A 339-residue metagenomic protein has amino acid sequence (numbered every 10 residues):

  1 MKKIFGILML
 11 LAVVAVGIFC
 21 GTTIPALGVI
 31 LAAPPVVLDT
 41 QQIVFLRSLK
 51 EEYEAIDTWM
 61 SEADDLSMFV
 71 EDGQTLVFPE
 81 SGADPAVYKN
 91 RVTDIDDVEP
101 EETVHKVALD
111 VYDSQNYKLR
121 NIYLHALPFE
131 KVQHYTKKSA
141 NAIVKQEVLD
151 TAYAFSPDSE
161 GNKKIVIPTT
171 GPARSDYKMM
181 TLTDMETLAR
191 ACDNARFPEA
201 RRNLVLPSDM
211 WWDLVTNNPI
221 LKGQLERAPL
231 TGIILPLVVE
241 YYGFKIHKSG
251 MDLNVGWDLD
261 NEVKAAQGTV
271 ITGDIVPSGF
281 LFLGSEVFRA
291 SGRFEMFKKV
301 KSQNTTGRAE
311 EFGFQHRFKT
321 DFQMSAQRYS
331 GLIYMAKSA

Functional and structural regions predicted by a protein language model:
K2-H105, D321-Q323, I333-S338: N-terminal "assembly arms/tails" that initiate or stabilize quaternary assembly in self-assembling proteins
V36, Q41, S61, D72-Q74 (+6 more regions): Signature of extracytoplasmic/envelope-associated structural regions
S61-A63, T187-A191, G232, M296-K299: Glycine-rich, charged/polar anion/phosphate-binding loops that engage phosphate groups from diverse ligands
F78, E102-K164, D193-S208, S285 (+1 more regions): Long, contiguous amphipathic alpha-helices that act as assembly "spine/axial" helices in icosahedral shell and virion
N162-I233: Extended, solvent-exposed, turn-rich assembly/linker loops in the middle of proteins
D209-D213, L221, M251-V255, T306 (+1 more regions): Short, catalytically relevant binding-site loops at active-site mouths
P236-S302: Glycine/small-residue-rich hydrophobic helix-like segments
I271-T272, L281-A339: Extended, compositionally biased alpha-helical segments that mediate assembly or anchoring
